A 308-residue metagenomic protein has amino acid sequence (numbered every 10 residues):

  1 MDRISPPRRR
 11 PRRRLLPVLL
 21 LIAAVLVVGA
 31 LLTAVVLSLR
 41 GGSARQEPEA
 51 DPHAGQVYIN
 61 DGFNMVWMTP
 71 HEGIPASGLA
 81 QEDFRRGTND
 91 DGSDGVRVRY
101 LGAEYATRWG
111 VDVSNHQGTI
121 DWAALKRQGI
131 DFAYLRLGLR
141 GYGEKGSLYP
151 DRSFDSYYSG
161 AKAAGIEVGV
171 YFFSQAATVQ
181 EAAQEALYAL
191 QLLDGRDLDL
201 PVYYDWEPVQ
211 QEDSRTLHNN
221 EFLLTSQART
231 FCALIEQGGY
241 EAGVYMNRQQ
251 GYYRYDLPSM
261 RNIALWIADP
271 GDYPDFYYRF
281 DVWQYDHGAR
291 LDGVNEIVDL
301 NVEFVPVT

Functional and structural regions predicted by a protein language model:
M1, A24, S156-Y158: Long, compositionally biased
M1-L16: N-terminal Lys/Arg-rich, disordered targeting/topogenic segments
L19-A34: Hydrophobic membrane-insertion alpha-helices, especially the h-region of bacterial N-terminal signal peptides
L32-E47: Hydrophobic single-pass membrane-insertion segments
D51-G110, Q117, P258-T308: Functionally critical loop-and-helix segments that line ligand-binding/catalytic clefts of soluble enzyme domains
G62-V66, A80-D94, A124-Q128, Y157-S159 (+2 more regions): Short low-complexity stretches enriched in small and charged residues
A103, T107-A228, E236-G238: Substrate-binding cleft of extracellular glycoside hydrolase catalytic domains
L192-T308: Surface-exposed substrate-engagement region within the catalytic domains of secreted or surface-exposed extracellular
